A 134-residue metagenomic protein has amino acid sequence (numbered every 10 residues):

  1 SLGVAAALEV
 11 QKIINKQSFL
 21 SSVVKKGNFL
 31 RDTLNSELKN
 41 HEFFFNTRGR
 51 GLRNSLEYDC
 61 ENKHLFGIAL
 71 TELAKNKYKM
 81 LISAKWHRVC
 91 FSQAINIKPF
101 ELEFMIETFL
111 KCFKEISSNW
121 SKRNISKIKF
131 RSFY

Functional and structural regions predicted by a protein language model:
S1-Y134: Conserved N-terminal phosphate-binding loop of PLP-dependent enzymes in the Aspartate aminotransferase
